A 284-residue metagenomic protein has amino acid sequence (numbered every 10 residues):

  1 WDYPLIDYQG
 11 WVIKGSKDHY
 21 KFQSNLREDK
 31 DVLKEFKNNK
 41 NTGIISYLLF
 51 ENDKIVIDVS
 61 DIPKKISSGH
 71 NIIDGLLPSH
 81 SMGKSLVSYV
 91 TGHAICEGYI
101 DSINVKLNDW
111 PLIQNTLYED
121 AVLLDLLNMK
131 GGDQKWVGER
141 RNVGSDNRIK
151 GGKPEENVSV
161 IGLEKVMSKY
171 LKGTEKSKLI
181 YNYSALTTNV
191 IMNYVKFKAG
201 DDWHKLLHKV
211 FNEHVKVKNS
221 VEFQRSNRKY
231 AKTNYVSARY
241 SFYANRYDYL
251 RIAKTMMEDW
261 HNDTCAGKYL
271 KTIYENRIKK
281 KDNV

Functional and structural regions predicted by a protein language model:
W1-G69, E97-D101, N128: N-terminal leader/targeting segments and the immediately adjacent pre-domain N-terminus
N25-D29, K40-G43, G75-G83, I100 (+7 more regions): Solvent-exposed, acidic/flexible segments
S46-L49, V56-D58, H80, D125-N128 (+4 more regions): Structural recognition of the beta-strand scaffold that forms the well-ordered cores of secreted hydrolase catalytic
D53, G75-I103, L126, I191-V195 (+1 more regions): Active-site SXXK
K54-V59, N108, R140-S177, D201-F223: Short, charged, amphipathic alpha-helices and their helix-cap/turn boundaries
H80, S88, K150, S168-N189: Acidic/His-rich structured neighborhood in mature extracellular/periplasmic domains
C96-Q134, L171-G173, L186, F197-R239 (+2 more regions): Active-site helix/loop module of the DD-peptidase/beta-lactamase fold, centered on the serine-lysine SxxK catalytic
L179-Y181, K205, F223-V284: Penicillin-binding protein/beta-lactamase superfamily catalytic region
